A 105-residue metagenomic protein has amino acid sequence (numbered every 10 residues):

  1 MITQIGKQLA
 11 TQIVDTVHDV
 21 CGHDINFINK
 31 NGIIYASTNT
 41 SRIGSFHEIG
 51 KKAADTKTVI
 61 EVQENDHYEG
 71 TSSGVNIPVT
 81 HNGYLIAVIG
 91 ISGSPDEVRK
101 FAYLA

Functional and structural regions predicted by a protein language model:
M1-A105: Alpha-helical/coil-rich non-catalytic "connector" segments in signaling and regulatory proteins
